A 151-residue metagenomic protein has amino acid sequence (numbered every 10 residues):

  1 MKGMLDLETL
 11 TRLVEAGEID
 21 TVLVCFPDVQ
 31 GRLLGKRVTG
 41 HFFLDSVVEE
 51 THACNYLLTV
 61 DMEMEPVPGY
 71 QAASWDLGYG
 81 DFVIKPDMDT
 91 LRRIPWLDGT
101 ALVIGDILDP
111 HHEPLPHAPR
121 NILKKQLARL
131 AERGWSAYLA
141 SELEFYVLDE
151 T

Functional and structural regions predicted by a protein language model:
M1-T151: ATP/Mg2+-dependent ligation/transfer catalytic cores
